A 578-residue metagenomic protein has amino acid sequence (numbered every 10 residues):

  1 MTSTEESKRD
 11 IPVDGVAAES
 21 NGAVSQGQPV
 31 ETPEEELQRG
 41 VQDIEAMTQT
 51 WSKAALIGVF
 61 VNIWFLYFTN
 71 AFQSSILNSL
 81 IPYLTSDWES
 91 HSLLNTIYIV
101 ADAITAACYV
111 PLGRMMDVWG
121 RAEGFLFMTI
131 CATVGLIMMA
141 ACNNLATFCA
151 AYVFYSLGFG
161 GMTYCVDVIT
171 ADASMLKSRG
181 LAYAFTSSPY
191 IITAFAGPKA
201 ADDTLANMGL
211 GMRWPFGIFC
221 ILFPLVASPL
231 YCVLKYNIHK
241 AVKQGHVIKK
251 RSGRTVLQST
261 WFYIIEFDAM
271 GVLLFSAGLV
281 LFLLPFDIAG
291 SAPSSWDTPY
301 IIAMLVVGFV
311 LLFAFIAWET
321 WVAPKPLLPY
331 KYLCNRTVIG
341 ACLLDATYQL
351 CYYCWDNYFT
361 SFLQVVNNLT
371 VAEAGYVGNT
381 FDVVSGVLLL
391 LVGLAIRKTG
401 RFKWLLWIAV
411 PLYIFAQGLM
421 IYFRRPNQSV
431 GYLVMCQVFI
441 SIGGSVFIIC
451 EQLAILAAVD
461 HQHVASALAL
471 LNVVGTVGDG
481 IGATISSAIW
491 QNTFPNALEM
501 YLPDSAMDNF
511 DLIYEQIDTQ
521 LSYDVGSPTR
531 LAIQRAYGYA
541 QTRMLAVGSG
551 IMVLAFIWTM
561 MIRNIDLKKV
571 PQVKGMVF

Functional and structural regions predicted by a protein language model:
M1-L77, P82, S86: Cytosolic juxtamembrane N-terminal segment immediately preceding the first transmembrane helix of multi-pass
T2-G27, D518-F578: Transmembrane-helix exit segments and adjacent C-terminal regions of multi-pass membrane proteins
A54-L112, M162-T163, D167, G197-P198 (+1 more regions): Extracytoplasmic
N62-W64, F72, L77-L80, E89 (+3 more regions): Transmembrane core module of solute transporters
C108-R121, L205, L388-W404: Helix-to-loop junctions at the C-terminal end of transmembrane segments in multipass secondary transporters
P111-M270: Helix-loop-helix hairpins in multi-pass membrane proteins, especially solute transporters
L176, G180-Y183, P189, T193-N207 (+2 more regions): Small-residue-rich alpha-helical segments with characteristic i,i+4
L210-G340: Hydrophobic transmembrane-helix bundles of small-molecule transporters
